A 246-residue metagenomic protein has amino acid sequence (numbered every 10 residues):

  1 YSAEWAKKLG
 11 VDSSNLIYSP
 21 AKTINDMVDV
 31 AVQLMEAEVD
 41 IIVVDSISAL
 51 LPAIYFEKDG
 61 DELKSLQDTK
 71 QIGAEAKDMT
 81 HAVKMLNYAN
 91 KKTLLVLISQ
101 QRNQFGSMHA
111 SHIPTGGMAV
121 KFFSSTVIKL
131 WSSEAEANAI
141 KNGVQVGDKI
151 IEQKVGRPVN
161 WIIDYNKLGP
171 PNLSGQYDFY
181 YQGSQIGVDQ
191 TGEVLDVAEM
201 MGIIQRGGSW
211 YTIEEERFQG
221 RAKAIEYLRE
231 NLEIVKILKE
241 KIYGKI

Functional and structural regions predicted by a protein language model:
Y1-H81: Conserved inter-motif catalytic segment of the P-loop NTP-binding fold
E4-W5, S107-M108, R217: Short Asp/Glu-rich motifs
A6, D45, S99, S124 (+3 more regions): Residue-level signature of catalytic and energy-coupling elements of molecular machines, predominantly ATP/GTP-dependent
L16-S19, V43, V96, I128-L130 (+1 more regions): Short hydrophobic alpha-helical runs that function as membrane-insertion/retention elements
I72-M201: Phosphate-binding/switch region of NTP-binding enzymes
D189-K223: Long, well-ordered amphipathic alpha-helical subdomains in the mid-to-C-terminal portions of large enzyme subunits
S209-I246: Terminal-proximal interaction/regulatory segments of ATP-powered molecular machines
